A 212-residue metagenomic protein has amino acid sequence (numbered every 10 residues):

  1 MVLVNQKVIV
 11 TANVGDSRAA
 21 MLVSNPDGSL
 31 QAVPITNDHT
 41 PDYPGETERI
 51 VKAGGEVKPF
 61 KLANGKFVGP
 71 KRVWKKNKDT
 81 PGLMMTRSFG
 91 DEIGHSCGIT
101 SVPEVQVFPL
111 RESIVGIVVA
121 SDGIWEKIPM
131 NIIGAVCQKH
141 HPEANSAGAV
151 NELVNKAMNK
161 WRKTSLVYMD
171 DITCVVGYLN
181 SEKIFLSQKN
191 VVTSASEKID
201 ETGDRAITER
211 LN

Functional and structural regions predicted by a protein language model:
M1-N212: PP2C/PPM-type serine/threonine phosphatase catalytic core, specifically the conserved beta-strand-loop-alpha-helix
